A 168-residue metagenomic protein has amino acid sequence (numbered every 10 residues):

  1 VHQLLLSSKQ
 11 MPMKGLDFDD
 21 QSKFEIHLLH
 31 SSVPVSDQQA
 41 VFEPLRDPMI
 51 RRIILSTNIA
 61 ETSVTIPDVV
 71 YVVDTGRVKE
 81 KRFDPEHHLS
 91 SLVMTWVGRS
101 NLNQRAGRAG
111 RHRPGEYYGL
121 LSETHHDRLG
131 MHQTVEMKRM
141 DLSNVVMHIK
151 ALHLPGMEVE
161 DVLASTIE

Functional and structural regions predicted by a protein language model:
V1-E168: P-loop NTPase motor module signature
